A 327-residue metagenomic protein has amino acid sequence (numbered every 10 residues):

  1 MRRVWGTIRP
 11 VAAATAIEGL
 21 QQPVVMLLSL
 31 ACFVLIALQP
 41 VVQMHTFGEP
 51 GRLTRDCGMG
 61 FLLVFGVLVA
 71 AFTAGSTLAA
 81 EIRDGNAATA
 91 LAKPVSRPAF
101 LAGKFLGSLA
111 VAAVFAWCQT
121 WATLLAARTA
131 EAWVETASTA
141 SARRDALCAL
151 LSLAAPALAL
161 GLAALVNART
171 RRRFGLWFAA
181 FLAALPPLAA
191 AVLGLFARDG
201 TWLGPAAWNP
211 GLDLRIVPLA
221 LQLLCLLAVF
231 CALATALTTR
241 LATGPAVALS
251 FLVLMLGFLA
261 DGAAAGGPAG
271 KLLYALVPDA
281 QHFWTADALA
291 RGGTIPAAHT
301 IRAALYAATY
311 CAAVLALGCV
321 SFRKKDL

Functional and structural regions predicted by a protein language model:
M1-S29: Aromatic- and glycine-rich beta-strand/loop motifs that create alpha-glucan
E18, A80, K93, R128 (+2 more regions): Transmembrane helix-loop junction
L28-F33, L176-L185, P245-G257: Central hydrophobic cores of alpha-helical transmembrane segments in multi-pass integral membrane proteins
F33-T77, L101-T235, T239-R240, G292-T300 (+1 more regions): Secretory targeting signals
S76-L109, F322: Helix-loop-helix units of permease transmembrane domains in multi-pass membrane transporters, especially ABC
Q222, L226-G266: Small-residue-rich alpha-helical segments with characteristic i,i+4
P245, R323-L327: Short cytosolic juxtamembrane segments of multi-pass membrane proteins
K271-I301: Short, membrane-exposed interhelical loops at transmembrane-helix boundaries
